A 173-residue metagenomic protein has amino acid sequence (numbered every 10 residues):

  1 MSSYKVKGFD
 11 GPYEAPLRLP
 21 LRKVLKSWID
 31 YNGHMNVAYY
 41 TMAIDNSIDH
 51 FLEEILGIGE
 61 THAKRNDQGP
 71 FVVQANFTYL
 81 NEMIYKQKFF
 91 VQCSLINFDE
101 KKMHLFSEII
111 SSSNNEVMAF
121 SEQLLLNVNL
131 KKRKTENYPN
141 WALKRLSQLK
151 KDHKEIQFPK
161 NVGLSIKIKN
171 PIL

Functional and structural regions predicted by a protein language model:
M1-V72, N129-L173: Hot-dog-fold acyl-thioester-processing enzymes
R22, K102-H104, E122: Short, small/polar residue-rich loop motifs at catalytic or cofactor-binding pockets
L52-N97, K101-M103, M118: Hydrophobic beta-strand-centered segment that forms part of the acyl-chain substrate-binding groove
L80, E108-S112: Core beta-strand residues in small-molecule sensory/regulatory alpha/beta domains
S113-N115, K131: Solvent-exposed strand-loop boundary residues in beta-sheet-rich modules
A119-S121, N137: A structural microfeature
L124-L126: Short beta-strand edge segments in extracellular beta-sheet folds
